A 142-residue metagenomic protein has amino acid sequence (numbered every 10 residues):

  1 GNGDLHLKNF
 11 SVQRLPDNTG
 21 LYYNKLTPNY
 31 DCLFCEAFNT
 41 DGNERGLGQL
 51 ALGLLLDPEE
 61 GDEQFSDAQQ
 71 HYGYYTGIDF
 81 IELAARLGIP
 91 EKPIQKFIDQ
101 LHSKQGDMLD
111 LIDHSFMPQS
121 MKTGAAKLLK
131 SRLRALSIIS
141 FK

Functional and structural regions predicted by a protein language model:
G1-L7, S11-K142: Anionic ligand-binding catalytic core segments
